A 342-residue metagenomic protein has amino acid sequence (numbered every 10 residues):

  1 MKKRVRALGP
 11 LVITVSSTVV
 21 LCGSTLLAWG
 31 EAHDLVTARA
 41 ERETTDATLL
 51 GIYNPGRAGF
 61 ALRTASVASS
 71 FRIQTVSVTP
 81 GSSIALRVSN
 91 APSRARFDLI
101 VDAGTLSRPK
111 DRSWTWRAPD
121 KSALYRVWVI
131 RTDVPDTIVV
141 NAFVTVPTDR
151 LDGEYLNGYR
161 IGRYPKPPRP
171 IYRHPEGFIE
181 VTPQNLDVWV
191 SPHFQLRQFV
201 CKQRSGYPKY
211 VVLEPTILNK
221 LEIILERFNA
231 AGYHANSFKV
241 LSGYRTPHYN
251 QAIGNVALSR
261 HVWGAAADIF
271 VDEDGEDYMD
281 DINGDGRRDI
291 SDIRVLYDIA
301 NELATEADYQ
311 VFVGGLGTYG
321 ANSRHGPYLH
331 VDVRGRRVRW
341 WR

Functional and structural regions predicted by a protein language model:
K2-V15: N-terminal Sec-pathway targeting helices
V12-T25: Hydrophobic membrane-insertion alpha-helices, especially the h-region of bacterial N-terminal signal peptides
W29-E154: Beta-strand-enriched, solvent-exposed domains that form extended recognition/catalytic surfaces
A118-L196: Non-catalytic propeptide/linker segments at domain boundaries
S122, P247-V262: Charged, often glycine-rich, active-site loop that binds/positions anionic groups
Y172-Y233: Active-site acidic/histidine clusters and adjacent loop/turn architecture that either coordinate catalytic ions
K220-G254: Extended, low-complexity, intrinsically disordered C-terminal regulatory tails of eukaryotic serine/threonine kinases
A257-R342: Catalytic cores and adjacent binding grooves of peptidoglycan-active enzymes
